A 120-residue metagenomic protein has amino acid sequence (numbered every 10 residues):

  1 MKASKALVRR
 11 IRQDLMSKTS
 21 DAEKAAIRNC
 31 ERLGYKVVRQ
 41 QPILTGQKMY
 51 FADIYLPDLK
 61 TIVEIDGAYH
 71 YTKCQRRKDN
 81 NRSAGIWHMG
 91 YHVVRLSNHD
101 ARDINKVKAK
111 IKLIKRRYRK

Functional and structural regions predicted by a protein language model:
M1-K120: Nucleic-acid endo/exonuclease domains
